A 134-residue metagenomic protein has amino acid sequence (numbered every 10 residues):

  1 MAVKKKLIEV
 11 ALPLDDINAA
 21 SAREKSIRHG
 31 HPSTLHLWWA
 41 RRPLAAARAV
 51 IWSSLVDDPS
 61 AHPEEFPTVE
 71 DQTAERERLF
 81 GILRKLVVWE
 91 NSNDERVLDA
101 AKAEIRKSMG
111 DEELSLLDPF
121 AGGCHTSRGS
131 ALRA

Functional and structural regions predicted by a protein language model:
M1-K4, R128-S130: A general structural signal for short secondary-structure junctions and capping/turn motifs
V3-R42, A46-V50, P59: N-terminal-proximal low-complexity accessory segments that begin disordered and transition into the first
A20, W89, M109-G110: N-terminal start-of-chain detector that recognizes signal peptides and the immediate post-cleavage beginning
H36-A40, Q72, S115-L116: Short secondary-structure transition/capping motifs
A45-V56, R128, L132: A broad, structural surface signal
V50-I51, V56-I105: N-terminal accessory alpha/beta regions
A74-E75, D94-A100, E104-A134: Conserved S-adenosyl-L-methionine
